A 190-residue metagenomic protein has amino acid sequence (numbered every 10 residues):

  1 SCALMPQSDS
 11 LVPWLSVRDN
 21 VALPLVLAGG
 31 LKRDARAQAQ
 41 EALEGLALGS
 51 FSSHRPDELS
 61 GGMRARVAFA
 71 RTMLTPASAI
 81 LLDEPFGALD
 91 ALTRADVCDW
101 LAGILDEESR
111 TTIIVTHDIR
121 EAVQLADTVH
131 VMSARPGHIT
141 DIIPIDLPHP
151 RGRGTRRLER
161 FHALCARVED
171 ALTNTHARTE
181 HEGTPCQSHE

Functional and structural regions predicted by a protein language model:
M5, F69: Hydrophobic anchor residue at the start of the ABC signature
Q7-V12, D118: Catalytic "switch" loops of ABC-type ATPases
L15-A22: Short coil-to-helix segment of the ABC ATPase nucleotide-binding domain corresponding to the Q-loop/switch region
V26, R33-F51, G103: Conserved ABC ATPase "signature" region
R55-L59, M63: Conserved ABC ATPase signature
L74-S78: A short, proline-enriched helix->beta-strand linker immediately N-terminal to the Walker B motif in ABC-type P-loop
I80-D83: Catalytic Walker B motif of ABC-type/P-loop ATPase nucleotide-binding domains
R94-S109: Helical segment within the ABC ATPase nucleotide-binding domain
